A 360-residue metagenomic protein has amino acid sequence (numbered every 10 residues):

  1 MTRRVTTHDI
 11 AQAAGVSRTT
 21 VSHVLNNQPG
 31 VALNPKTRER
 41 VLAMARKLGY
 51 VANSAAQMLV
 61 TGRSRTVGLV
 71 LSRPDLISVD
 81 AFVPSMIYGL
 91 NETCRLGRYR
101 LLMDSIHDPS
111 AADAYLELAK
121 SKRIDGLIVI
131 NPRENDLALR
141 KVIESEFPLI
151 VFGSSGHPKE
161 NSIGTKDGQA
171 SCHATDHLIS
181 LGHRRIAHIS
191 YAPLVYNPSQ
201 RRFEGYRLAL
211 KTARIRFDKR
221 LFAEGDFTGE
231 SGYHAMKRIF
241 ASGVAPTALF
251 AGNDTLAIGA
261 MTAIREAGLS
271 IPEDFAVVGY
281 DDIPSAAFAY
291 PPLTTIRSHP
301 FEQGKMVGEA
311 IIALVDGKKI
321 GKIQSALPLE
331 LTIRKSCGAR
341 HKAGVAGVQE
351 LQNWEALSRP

Functional and structural regions predicted by a protein language model:
M1-R65, L357-S358: N-terminal helix-turn-helix DNA-binding module of bacterial transcription factors
M1-T2, T6, G62, T66-D176 (+6 more regions): Alpha-helical recognition/docking segments in bacterial nutrient-uptake and carbohydrate-utilization systems
M44, G89-T93, K141, R201-A213 (+2 more regions): Alpha-helical structural signal in soluble globular domains
R73-S85, M103-A111, I163-H173, I189-A235 (+4 more regions): Hinge/beta->alpha junction and helix N-cap segments in small-molecule ligand-binding domains
I124-I130, A187-S190, F222, G243-N253 (+1 more regions): Periplasmic-binding protein-like
Y233-R359: Flexible loop/turn connectors
